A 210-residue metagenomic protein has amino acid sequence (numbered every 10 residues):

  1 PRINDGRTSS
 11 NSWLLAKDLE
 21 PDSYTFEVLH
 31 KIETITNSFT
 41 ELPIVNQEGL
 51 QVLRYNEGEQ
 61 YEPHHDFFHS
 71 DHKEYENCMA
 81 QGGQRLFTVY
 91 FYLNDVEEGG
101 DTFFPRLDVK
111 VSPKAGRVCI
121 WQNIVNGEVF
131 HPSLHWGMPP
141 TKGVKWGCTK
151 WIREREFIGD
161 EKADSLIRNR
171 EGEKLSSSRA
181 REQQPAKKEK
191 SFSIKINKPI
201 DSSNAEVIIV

Functional and structural regions predicted by a protein language model:
P1-I120, I124-V210: Fe(II)/2-oxoglutarate oxygenase catalytic core
